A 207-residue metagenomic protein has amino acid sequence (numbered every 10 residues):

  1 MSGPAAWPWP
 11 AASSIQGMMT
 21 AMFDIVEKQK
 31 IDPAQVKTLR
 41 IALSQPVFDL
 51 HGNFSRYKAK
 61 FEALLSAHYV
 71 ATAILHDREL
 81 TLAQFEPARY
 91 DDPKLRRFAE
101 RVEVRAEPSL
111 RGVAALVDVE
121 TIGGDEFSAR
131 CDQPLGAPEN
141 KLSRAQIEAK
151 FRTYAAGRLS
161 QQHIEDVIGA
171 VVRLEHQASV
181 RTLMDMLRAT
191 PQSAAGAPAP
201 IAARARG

Functional and structural regions predicted by a protein language model:
M1-G207: Terminal-appendage/accessory-domain detector
